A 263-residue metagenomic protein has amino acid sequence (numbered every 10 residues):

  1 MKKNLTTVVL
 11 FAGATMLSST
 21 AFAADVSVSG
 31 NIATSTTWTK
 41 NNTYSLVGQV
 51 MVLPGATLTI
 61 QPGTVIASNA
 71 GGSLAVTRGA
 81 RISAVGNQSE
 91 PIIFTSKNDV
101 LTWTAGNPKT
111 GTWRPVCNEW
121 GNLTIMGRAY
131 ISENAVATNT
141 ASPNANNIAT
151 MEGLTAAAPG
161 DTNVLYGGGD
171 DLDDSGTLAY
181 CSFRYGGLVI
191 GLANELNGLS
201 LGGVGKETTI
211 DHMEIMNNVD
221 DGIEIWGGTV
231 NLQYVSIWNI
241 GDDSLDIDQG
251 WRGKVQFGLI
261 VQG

Functional and structural regions predicted by a protein language model:
M1-F22: Gram-negative bacterial Sec-dependent N-terminal signal peptides
F22-G263: Beta-strand/loop edge motif enriched in small/polar residues
